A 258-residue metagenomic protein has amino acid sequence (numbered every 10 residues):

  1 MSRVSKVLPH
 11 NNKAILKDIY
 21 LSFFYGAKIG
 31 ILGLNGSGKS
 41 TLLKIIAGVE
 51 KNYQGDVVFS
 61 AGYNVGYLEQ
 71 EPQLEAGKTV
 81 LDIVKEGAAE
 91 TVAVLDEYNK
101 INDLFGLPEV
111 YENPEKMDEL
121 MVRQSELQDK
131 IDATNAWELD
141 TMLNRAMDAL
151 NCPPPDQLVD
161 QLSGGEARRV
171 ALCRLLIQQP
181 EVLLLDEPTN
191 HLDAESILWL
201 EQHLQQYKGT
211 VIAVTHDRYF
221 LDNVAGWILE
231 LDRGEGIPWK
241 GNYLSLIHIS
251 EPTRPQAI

Functional and structural regions predicted by a protein language model:
M1-S250: ABC ATP-binding cassette signature C-motif
E251-R254, I258: Positively charged, low-complexity/disordered segments
